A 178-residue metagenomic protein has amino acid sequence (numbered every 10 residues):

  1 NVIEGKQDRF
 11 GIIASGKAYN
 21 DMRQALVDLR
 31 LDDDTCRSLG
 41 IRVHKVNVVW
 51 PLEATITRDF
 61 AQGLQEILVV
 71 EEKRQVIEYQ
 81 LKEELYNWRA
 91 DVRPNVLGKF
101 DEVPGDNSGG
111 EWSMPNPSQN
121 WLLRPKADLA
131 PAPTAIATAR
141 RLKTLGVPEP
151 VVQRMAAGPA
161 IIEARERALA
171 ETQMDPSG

Functional and structural regions predicted by a protein language model:
N1-F10, V27, T55-I56: Glycine-/acidic-rich phosphate or pyrophosphate-binding loops and their flanking alpha/beta elements
V2-K6, T35-R37, D59-Q62, T172: Solvent-exposed alpha-helices and their adjacent loops that cap or buttress functional pockets in soluble metabolic
S15-L26, R30, V70: Alpha-helical support elements that line or immediately flank enzyme active sites and cofactor-binding pockets
Q24-R42: Short helix-loop-beta junction
R30, L145-P148, Q173: Short, flexible coil/linker elements and helix-boundary hinge sites characteristic of intrinsically disordered
R42-A168: Terminal amphipathic helices with adjacent charged low-complexity linkers/tails
A170-G178: Active-site pocket-lining segments that scaffold enzyme catalytic pockets across diverse folds
